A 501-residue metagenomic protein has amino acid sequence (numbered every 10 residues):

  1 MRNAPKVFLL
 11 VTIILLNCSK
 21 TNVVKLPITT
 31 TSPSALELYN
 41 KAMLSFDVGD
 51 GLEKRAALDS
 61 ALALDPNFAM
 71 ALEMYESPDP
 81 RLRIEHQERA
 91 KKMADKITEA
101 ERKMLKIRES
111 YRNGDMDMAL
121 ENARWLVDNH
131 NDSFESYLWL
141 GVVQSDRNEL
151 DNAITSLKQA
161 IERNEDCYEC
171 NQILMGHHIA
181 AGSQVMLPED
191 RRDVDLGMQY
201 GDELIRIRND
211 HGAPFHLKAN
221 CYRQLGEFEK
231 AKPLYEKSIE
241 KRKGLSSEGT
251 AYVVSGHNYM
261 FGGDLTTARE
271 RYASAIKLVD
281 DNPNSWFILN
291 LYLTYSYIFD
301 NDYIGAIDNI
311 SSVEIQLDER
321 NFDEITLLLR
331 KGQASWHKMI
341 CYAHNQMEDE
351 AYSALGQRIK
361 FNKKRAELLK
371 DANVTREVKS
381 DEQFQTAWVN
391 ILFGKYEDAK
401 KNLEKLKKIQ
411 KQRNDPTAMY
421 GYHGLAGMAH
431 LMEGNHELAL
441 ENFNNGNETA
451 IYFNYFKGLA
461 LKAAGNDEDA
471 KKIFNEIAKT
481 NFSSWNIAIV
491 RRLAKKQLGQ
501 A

Functional and structural regions predicted by a protein language model:
T31-S60, L64, R102-W125, N129-D132 (+1 more regions): Alpha-helical segment of the N-proximal tetratricopeptide repeat
S34, F68, E99, S133 (+6 more regions): Residue-level recognition of tetratricopeptide repeat
A71, S136, C170, P214 (+6 more regions): TPR alpha-solenoid repeat register
M74, W139, I173-L174, L217 (+6 more regions): Canonical tetratricopeptide repeat
